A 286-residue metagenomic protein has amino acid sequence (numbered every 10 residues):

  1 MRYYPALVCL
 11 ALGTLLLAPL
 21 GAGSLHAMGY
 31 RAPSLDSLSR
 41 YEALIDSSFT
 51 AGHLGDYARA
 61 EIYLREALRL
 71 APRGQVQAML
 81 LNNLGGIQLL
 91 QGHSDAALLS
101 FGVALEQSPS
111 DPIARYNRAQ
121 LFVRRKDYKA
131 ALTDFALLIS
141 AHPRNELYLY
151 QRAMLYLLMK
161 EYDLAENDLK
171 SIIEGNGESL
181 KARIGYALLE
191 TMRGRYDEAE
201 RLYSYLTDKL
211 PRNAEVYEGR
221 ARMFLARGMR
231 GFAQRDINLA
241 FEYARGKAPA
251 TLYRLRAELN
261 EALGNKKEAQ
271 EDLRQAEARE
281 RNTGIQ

Functional and structural regions predicted by a protein language model:
L20-L81: N-terminal leader/linker segments that initiate helical-solenoid repeat arrays
M28-L35, R235, A244-Q286: Terminal, low-structured helical/coil segments at or just beyond the last alpha-helical repeat
S34-L35, L68-P72, L105, I139 (+5 more regions): A conserved position within tetratricopeptide repeats
L38, P72-Q75, P109, P143 (+4 more regions): Short coil turns that delineate tetratricopeptide repeat
Y41, Q75-A78, P112-I113, E146-L147 (+4 more regions): Helix-start (N-cap) detector for alpha-helical repeat units in TPR-like alpha-solenoids, especially tetratricopeptide
G52, N82, L89, Y116 (+7 more regions): Position-specific recognition of the canonical hydrophobic site in helix A of tetratricopeptide repeat
D56-Y63, Q91-V103, R125-L137, M159-S171 (+3 more regions): Structural signature of tandem alpha-helical TPR/SEL1-like repeats, specifically the intra-repeat loop/turn
M79-N83, N117, Q151, G185 (+2 more regions): Canonical tetratricopeptide repeat
